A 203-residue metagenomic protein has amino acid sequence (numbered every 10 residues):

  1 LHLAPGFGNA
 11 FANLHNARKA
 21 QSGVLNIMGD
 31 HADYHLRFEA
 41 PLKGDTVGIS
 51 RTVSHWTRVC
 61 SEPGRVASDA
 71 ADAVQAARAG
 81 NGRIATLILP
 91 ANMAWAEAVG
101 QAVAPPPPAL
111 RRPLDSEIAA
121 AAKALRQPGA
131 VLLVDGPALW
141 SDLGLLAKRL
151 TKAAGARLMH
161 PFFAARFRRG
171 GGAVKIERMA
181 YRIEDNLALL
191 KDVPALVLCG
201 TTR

Functional and structural regions predicted by a protein language model:
L1-R203: N-terminal alpha/beta PP-like core and its mobile active-site loop of ThDP/TPP-dependent enzymes
